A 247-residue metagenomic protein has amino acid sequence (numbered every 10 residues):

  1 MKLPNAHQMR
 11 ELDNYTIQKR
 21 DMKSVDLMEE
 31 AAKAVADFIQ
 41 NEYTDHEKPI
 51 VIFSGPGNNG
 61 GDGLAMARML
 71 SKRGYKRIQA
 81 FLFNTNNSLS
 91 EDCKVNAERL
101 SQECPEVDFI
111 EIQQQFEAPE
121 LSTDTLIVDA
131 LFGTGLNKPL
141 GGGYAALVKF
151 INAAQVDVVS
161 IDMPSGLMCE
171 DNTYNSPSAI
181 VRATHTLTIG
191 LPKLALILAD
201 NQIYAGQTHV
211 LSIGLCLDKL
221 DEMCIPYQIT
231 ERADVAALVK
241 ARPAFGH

Functional and structural regions predicted by a protein language model:
M1-F83, S90, H185, L191 (+1 more regions): Small-residue (G/A/S/T)-rich helix-start motifs and N-terminal tracts that mark the onset
L3, D21-M22, F83, E106 (+3 more regions): A generic, residue-level signal for flexible/boundary positions that often mark functional hotspots
Q18-K19, D26, N87, K138 (+2 more regions): Short N-terminal micro-motifs specific to bacterial/archaeal maturation and metal-cluster initiation sites
A36-L131, P139-I161: Nucleotide and nucleotide-moiety/phosphate-recognizing core
Q40-N41, F116-P119, V148-K149, N175-P177 (+2 more regions): Short, flexible, glycine/charge-rich loop motifs used to bind or transfer phosphoryl groups or to couple energy/partner
V107-Q114, G141, G166-N172, D234-L238: Short gly/ser/thr-rich secondary-structure transition/capping motifs
D124-L126, L131, N137-T230: Internal gly/pro-rich beta-alpha loop/helix module that stabilizes soluble enzyme cofactors or their anionic handles
